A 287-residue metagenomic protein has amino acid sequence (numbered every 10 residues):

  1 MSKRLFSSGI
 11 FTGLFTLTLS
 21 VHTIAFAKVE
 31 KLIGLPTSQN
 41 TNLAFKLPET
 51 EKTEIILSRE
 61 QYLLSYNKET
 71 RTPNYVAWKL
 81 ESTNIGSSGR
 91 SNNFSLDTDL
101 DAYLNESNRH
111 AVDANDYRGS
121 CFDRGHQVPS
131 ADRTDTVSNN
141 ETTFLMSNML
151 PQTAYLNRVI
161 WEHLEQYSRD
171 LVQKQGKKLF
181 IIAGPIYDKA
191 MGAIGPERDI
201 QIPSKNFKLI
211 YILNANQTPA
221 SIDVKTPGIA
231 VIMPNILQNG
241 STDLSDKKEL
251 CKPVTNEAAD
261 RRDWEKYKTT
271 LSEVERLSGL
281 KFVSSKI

Functional and structural regions predicted by a protein language model:
L5-G9, G13-I287: Domain-level detector for secreted/extracellular nuclease and nuclease-toxin modules, and for the ENPP-like C-terminal
